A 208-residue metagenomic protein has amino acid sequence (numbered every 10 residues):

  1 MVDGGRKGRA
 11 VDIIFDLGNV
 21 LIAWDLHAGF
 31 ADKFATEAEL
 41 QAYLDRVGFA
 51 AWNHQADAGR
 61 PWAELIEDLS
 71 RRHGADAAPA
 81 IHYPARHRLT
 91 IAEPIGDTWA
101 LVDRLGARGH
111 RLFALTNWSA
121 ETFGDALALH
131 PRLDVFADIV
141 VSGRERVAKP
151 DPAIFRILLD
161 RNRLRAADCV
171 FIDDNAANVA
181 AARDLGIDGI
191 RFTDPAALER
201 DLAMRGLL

Functional and structural regions predicted by a protein language model:
V2-F49: Active-site neighborhood of HAD-like aspartate-dependent phosphohydrolases
V2-I13, L115, S119-A120, G124-L208: Asp-based, Mg2+/Mn2+-dependent phosphohydrolase catalytic module
D16-N19, G59, L105, A114 (+2 more regions): Generic structural signal for small/hydrophobic residues in well-ordered secondary structure, especially within
F30, I66-S70, P84-R88, T122-A126: Hydrophobic alpha-helical core bundles mediating ligand binding, dimerization, or RNAP-core interactions
F30, W99-D103, V179: Short amphipathic alpha-helical segments and helix-helix/interface helices
T36-V47, H73-A85: Short, surface-exposed acidic
N53-P84: A metal-dependent, Asp-based hydrolase signature
A78-F113, G124, P152: Short, acidic loop-to-helix structural element flanking the phosphoryl-transfer center in phosphate-processing enzymes
